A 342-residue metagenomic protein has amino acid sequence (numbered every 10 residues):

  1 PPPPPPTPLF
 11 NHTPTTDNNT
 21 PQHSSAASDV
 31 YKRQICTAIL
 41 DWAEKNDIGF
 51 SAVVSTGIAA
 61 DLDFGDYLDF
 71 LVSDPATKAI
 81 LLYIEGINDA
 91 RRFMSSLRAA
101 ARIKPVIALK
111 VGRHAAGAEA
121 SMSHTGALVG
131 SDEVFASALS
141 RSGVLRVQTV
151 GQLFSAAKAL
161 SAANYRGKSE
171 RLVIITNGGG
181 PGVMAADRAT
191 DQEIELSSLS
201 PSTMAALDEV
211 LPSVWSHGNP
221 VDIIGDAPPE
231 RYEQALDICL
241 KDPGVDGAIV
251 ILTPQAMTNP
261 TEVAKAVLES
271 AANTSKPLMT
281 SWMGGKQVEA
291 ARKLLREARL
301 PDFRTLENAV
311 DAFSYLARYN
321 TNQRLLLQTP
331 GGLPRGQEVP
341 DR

Functional and structural regions predicted by a protein language model:
P1-Y31: Single conserved hydrophobic/aromatic residue that forms the stacking wall/gate of nucleotide- or nucleobase-binding
S24-S25, D29-R342: Catalytic-core regions of core metabolic enzymes, especially those transforming organic acids/acyl-group intermediates
